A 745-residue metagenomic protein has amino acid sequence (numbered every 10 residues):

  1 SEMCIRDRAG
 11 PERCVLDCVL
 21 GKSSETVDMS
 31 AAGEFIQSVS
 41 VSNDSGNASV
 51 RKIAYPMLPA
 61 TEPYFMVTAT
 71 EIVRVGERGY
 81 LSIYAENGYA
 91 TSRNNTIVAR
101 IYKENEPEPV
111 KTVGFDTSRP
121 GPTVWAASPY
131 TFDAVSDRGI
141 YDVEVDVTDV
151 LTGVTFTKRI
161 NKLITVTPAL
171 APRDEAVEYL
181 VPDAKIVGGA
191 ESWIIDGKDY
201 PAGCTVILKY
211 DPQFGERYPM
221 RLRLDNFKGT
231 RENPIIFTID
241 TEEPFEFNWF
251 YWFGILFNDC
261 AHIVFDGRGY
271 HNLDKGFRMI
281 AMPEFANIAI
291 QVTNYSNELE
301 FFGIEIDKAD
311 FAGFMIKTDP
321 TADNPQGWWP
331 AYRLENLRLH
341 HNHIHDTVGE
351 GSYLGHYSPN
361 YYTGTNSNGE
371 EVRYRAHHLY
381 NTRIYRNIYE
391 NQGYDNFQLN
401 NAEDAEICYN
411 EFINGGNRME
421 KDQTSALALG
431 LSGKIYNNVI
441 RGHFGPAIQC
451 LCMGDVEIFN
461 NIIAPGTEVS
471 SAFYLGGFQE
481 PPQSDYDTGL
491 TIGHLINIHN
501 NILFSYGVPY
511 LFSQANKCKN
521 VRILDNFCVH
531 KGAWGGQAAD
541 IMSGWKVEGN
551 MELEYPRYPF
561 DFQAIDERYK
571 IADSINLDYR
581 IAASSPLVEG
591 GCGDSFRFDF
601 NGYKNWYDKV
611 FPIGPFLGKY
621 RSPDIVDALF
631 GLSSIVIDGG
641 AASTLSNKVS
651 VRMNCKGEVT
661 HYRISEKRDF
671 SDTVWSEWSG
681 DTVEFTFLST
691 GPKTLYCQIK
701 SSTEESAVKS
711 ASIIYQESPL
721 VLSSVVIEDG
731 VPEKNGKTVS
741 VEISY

Functional and structural regions predicted by a protein language model:
S1-D7: Short, small-residue-biased leader/transition segments that mark boundaries at the very start of proteins
R8-E12, C18, E34-A60, V73-L81 (+6 more regions): Low-complexity, disordered linker/stalk regions enriched in Pro/Thr/Ser/Gly
D17-S23, P120-Y130, S676-D681: Aromatic sugar-binding surface patches on proteins that engage polysaccharides or sugar-phosphate polymers
V27-G33, D133-G139, F685-K693: Surface-exposed, short loops/turns at beta-strand junctions within beta-sandwich domains
L170-D225, S585-P586, N601-D608, P612: Acidic Gly/Asp/Thr-rich repetitive segments characteristic of extracellular carbohydrate-active and adhesion proteins
A171, L553, D578, A582-L629: Surface beta-loop-beta hairpin patches that serve as ligand-binding interfaces in beta-rich domains
I194, P201, G215-I236, P244-D266 (+2 more regions): Extracellular beta-strand-rich solenoid/capping regions of secreted or surface-exposed proteins that bind or remodel
T205, K209, P234, T238-T241 (+12 more regions): Right-handed parallel beta-helix
